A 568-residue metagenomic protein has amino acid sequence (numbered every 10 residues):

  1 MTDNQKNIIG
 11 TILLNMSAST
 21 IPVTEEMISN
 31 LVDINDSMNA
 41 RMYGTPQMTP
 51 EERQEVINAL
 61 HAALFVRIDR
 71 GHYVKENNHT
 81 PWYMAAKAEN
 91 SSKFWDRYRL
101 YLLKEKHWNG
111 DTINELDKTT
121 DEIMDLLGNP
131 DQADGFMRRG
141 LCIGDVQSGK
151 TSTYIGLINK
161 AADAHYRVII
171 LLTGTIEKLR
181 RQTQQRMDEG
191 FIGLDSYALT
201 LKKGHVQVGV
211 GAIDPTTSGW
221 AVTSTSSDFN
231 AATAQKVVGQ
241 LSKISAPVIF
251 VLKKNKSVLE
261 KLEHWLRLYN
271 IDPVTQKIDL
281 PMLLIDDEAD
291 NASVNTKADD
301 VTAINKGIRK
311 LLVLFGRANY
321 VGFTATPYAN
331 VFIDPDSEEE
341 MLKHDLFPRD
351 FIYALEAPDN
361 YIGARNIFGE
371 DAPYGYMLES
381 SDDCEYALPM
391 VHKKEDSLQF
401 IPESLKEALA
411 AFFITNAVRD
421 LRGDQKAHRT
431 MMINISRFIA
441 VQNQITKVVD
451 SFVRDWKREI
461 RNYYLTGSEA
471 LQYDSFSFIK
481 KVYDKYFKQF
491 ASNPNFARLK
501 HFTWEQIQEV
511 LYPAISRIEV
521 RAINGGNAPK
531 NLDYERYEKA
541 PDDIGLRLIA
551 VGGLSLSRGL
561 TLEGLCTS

Functional and structural regions predicted by a protein language model:
M1-K93, R97: N-terminal accessory nucleic-acid engagement/regulatory domains that precede and modulate ATP-driven motor cores
F136-Y154: Walker A/P-loop
T151-H165: Walker A/P-loop NTP-binding motif
R167-V206, R437: Conserved Walker A/P-loop ATP-binding site and its immediately adjacent core in helicase/helicase-like ATPase domains
S196-F229, T275-A289, D424-I549: Conserved C-terminal RecA-like helicase domain
A198-V210, L280-D286, N295-R419, T430 (+1 more regions): Conserved P-loop NTPase catalytic core
W220-L280, S293-L311, G552-G553: Conserved RecA-like ASCE ATPase "motif II neighborhood" in helicase/translocase motors
A550-V551, L560-S568: A short beta-strand element within the Helicase C-terminal
